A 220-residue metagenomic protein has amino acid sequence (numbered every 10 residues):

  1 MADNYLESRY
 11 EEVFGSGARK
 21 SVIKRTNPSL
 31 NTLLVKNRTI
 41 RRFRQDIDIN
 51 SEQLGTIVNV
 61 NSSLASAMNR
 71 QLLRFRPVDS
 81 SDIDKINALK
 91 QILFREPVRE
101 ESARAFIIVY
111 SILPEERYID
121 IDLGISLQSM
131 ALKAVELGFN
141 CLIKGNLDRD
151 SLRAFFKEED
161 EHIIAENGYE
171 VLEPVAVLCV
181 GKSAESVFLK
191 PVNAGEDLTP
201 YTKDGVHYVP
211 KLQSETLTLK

Functional and structural regions predicted by a protein language model:
M1-K220: Acidic, surface-exposed loops and disordered segments
